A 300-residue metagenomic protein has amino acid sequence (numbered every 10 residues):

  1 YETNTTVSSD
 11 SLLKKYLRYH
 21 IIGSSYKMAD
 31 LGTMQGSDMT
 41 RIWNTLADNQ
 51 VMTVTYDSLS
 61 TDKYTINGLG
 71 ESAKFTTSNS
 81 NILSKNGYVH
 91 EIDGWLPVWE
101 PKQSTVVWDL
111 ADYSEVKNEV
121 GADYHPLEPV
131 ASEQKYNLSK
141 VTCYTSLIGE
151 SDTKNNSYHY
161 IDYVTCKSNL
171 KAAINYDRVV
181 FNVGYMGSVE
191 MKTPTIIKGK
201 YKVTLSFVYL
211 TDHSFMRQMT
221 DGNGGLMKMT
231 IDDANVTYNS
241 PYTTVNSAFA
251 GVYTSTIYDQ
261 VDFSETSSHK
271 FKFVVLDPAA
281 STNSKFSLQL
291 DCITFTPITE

Functional and structural regions predicted by a protein language model:
Y1, N81-V98: FKBP-type peptidyl-prolyl cis-trans isomerase
E2-T3, T195: Signature of soluble extracytoplasmic/periplasmic domains of secreted precursors and cell-surface proteins
T3-F75: Aromatic/histidine-rich interaction motifs
I21, K27-S37, K85-G87, E91 (+2 more regions): Extended amphipathic secondary-structure runs
L46-N49, T53-D62, L83-S84, N169-I174 (+1 more regions): Short, ordered beta-strand-loop transition motifs
K63-L69, D93-E300: Extracytoplasmic
E71-A73, Y88, A234: Well-ordered beta-strand scaffold positions
